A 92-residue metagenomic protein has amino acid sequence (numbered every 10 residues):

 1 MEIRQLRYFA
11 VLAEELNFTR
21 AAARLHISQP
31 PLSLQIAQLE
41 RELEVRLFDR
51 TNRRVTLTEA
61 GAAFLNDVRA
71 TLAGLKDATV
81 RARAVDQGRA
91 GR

Functional and structural regions predicted by a protein language model:
E2-Y8, Q29, G61, V68: The N-cap/first-turn positions of alpha helices within or immediately adjacent to helix-turn-helix DNA-binding domains
L12-S28: Short helix-boundary/capping micro-motifs
I36-R41, G61: N-terminal helix-turn-helix
E40-L57: A short LG(V/I)-centered, amphipathic sequence patch enriched for acidic residue(s) preceding the LG motif
E42-L43, F64-D86: Alpha-helical linker/hinge and terminal dimerization helices associated with HTH transcriptional regulators
R53, A84-R92: Interdomain hinge and pocket-entrance segments immediately C-terminal to HTH DNA-binding domains
